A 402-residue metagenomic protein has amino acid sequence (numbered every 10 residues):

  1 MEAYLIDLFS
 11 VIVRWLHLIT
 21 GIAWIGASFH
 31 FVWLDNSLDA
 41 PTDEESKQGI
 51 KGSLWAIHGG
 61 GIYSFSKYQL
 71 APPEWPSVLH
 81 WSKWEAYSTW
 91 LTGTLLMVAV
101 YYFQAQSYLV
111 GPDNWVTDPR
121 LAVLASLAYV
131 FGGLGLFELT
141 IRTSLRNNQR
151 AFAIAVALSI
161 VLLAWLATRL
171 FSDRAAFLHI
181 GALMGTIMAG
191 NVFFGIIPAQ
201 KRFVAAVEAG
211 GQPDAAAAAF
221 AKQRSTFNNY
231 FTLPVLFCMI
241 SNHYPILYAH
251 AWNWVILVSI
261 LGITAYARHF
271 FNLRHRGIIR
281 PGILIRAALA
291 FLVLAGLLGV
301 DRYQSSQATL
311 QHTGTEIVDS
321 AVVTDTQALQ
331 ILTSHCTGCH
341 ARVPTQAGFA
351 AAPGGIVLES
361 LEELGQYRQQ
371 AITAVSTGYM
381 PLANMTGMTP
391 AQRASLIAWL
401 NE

Functional and structural regions predicted by a protein language model:
E2-I6, S64-S82, D214-A218: Cytosolic juxtamembrane amphipathic/interface segments immediately preceding and feeding into a transmembrane helix
W15-D43, L183-A199: Hydrophobic alpha-helical membrane-embedded segments
S28-A71: Membrane-interface amphipathic/juxtamembrane segments adjacent to transmembrane helices
E74, W81, T94, Y101 (+2 more regions): Aromatic- and Gly/Pro-enriched helix-to-coil junctions and flexible linker segments
A86-A105, A164-L178, F231-H250: Alpha-helical transmembrane segments and their membrane-interface junctions in multi-pass membrane proteins
Y102-A217: Long, contiguous internal "core" modules enriched in hydrophobic/ aromatic residues
G133-L139, G195, G262-N272, A295-R302: Alpha-helical transmembrane segments
R146-I154, A249-N253, R276-A290: Membrane-interfacial entry segments at the cytosolic side of transmembrane helices
